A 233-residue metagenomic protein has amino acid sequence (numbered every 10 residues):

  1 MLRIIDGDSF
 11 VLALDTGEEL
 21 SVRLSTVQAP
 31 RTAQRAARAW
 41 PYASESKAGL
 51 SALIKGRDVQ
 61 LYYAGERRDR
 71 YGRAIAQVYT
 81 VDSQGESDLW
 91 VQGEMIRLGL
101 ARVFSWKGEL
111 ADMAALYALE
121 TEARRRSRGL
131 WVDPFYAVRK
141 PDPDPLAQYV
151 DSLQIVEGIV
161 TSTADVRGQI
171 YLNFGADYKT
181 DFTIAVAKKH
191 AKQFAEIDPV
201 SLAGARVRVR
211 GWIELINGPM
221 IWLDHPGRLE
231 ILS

Functional and structural regions predicted by a protein language model:
M1-S233: Small beta-barrel nucleic-acid-binding modules, primarily SNase/OB-fold domains and secondarily Tudor-like barrels
